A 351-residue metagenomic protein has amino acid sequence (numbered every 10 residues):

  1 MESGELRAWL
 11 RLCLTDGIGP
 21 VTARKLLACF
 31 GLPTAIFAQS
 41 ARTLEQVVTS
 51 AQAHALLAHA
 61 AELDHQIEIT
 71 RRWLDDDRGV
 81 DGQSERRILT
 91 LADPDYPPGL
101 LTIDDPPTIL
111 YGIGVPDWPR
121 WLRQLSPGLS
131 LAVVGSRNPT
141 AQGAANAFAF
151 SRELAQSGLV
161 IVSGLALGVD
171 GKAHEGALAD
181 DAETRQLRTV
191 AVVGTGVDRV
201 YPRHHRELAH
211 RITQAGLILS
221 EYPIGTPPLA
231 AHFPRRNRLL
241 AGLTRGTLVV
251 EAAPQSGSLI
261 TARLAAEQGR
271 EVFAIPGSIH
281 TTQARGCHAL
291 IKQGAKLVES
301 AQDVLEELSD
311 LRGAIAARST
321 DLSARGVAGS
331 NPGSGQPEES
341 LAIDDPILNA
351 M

Functional and structural regions predicted by a protein language model:
M1-E5, L91-M351: Glycine-biased, small-residue-rich flexible motifs in mid-sequence functional cores and linkers
M1-P94: Short, small/acidic-rich helices and loops at N termini and domain boundaries of DNA replication/processing enzymes
